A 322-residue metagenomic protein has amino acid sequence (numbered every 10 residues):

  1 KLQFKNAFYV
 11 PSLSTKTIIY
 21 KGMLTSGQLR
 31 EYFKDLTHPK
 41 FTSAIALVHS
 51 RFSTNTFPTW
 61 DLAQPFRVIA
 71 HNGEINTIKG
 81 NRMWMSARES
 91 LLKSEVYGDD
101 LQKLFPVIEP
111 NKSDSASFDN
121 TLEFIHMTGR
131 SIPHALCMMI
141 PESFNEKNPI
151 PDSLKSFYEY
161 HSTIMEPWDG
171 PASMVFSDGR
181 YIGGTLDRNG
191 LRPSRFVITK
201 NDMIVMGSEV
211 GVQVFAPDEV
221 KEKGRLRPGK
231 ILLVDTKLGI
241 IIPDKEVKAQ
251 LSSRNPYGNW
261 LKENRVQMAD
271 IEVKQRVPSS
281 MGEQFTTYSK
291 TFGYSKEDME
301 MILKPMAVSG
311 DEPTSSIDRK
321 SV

Functional and structural regions predicted by a protein language model:
K1-K320: Conserved short alpha-helical segments that host acidic/polar catalytic motifs at enzyme active sites
